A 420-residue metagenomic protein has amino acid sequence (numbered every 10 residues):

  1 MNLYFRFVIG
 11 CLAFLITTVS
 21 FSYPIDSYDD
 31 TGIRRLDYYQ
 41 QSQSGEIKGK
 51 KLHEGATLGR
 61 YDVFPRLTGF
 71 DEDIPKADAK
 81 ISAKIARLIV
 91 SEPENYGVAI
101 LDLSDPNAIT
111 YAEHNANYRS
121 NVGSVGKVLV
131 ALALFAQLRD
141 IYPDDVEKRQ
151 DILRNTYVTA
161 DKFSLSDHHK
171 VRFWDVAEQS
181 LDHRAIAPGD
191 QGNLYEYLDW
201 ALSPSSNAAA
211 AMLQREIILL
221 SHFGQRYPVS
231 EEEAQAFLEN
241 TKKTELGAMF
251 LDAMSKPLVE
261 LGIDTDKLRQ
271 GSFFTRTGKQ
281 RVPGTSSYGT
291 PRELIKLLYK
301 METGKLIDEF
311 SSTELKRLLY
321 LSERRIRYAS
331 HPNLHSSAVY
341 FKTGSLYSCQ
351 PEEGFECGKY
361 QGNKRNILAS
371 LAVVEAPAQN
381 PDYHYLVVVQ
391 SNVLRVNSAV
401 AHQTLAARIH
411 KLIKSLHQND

Functional and structural regions predicted by a protein language model:
M1-V8: Bacterial N-terminal signal peptides that target proteins for export
V8-T18: Bacterial N-terminal signal peptides
S20-S82, S272-D420: Structured C-terminal helix/loop/strand segments within mature extracytoplasmic catalytic/sensor domains
D62-A83, V146-I295, K300: Active-site-adjacent helix/loop patches that line small-molecule binding or acyl-intermediate pockets
R87-S120: Short, conserved catalytic-motif segment at the N-terminal edge
V90, A133-P143, L202-N207, Q214-H222 (+4 more regions): Sec-exported extracytoplasmic/periplasmic mature domains
L101-S104, D161, A201-S205, L213-E216 (+4 more regions): Active-site-proximal beta-strand/loop segments in catalytic clefts of secreted hydrolases
N121-Q150, V158, L294, V387: Active-site SXXK
